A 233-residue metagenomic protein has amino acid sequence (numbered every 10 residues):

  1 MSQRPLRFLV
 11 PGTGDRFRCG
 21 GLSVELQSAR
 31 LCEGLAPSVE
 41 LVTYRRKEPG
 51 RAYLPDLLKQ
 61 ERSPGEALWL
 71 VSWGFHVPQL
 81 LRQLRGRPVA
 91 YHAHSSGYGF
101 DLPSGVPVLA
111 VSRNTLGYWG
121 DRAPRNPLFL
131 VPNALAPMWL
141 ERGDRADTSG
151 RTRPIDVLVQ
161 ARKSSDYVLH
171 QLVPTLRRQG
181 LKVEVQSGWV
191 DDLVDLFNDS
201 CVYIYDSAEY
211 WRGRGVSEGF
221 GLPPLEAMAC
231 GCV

Functional and structural regions predicted by a protein language model:
S2-R7: Extreme N-terminal starter segment of soluble prokaryotic enzymes
L9-P11, L26-R30, P37-W119, A123: Extended catalytic core of nucleotide-activated donor transferases of GT-like folds
G12-V24: A short, glycine/small-residue-rich beta-strand->loop->alpha-helix junction that serves as a flexible
G14-F17, F75-P78, S96-Y98, M138 (+2 more regions): Short acidic, S/G/P-rich loop/turn micro-motifs used as interaction or catalytic elements
G21-S28, D121, L130-D199: Conserved catalytic-core segment of nucleotide-activated headgroup transferases in glycan assembly
V194, L222-A229: Short alpha-helical segment that forms part of, or immediately flanks, the ligand-binding pocket in carbohydrate-active
C201, G231: A short alpha->beta transition loop at the rim of the catalytic pocket in nucleotide-sugar-dependent
S207-P224: Nucleotide-sugar-dependent
